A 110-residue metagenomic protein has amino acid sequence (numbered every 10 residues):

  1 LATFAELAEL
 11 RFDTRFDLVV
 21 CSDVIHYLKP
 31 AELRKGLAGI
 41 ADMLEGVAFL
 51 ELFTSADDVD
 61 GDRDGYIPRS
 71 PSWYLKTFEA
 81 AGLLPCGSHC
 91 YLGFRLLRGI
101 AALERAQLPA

Functional and structural regions predicted by a protein language model:
L1-T14, L28-A110: Class I (Rossmann-like) S-adenosyl-L-methionine-dependent methyltransferase catalytic domain, capturing the SAM-binding
V20: A conserved beta-strand element that flanks and buttresses the S-adenosyl-L-methionine
V24: Hydrophobic adenine-recognition pocket in adenosine-nucleotide-binding enzymes
